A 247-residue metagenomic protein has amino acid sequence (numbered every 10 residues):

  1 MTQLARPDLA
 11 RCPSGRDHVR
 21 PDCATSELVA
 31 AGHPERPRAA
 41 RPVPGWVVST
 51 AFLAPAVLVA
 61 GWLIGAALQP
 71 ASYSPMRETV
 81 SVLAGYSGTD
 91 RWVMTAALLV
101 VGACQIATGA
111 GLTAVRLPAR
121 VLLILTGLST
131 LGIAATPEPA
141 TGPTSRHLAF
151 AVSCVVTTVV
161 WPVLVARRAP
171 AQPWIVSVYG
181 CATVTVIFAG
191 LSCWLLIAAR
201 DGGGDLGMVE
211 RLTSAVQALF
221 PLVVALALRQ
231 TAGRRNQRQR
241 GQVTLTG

Functional and structural regions predicted by a protein language model:
M1-T50, L228-G247: Actinobacteria-biased recognition of intrinsically disordered, low-complexity terminal regions
R41-Y73, T79, L83, S87-Q230: Hydrophobic, aromatic-enriched alpha-helical segments typical of multi-pass transmembrane helices
